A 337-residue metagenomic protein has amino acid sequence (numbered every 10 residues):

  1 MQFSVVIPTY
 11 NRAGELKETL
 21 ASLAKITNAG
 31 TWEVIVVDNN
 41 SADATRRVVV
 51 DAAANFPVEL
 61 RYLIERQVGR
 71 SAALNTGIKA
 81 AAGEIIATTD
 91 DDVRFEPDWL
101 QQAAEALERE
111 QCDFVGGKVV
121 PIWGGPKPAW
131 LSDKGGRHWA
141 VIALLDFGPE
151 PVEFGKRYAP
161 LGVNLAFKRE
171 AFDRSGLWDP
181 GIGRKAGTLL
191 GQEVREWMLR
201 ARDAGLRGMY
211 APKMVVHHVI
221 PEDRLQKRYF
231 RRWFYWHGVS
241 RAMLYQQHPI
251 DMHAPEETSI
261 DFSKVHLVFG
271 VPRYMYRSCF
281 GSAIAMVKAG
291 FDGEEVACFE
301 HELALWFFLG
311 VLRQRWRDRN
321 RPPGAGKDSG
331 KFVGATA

Functional and structural regions predicted by a protein language model:
R12-K25: Short, well-formed alpha-helical segments that are part of the catalytic scaffolds of diverse glycosyltransferases
D38-R47, V93: A conserved acidic beta->alpha catalytic loop
E65-A81: Glycine-rich, basic loop-to-helix element that forms the pyrophosphate-binding segment of sugar-nucleotide handling
I86: Short aromatic/hydrophobic "clamp" motif used to bind/position activated sugar donors
D98-S132: Conserved donor NDP-sugar-binding/catalytic core segment of glycosyltransferases
K134-Y158: Short, flexible, basic/aromatic active-site loop/helix in glycosyltransferases
G162-F167, A171-G176, G181-M214: A short, conserved alpha-helix in the catalytic core of glycosyltransferases
W233-W236, I250-A337: Non-catalytic, C-terminal membrane-associated alpha-helical segments of glycosyltransferases
